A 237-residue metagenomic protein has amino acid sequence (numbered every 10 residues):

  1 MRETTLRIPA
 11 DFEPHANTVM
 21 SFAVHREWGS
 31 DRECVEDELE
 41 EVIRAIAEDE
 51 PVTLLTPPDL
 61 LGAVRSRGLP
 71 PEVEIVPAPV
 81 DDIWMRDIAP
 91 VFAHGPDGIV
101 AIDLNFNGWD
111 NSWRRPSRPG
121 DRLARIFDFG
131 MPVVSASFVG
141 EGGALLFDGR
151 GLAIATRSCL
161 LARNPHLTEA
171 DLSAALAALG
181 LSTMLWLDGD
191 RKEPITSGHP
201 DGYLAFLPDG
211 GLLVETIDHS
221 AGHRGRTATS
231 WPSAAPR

Functional and structural regions predicted by a protein language model:
M1-R237: The feature marks the mature, well-folded catalytic cores of soluble enzymes
